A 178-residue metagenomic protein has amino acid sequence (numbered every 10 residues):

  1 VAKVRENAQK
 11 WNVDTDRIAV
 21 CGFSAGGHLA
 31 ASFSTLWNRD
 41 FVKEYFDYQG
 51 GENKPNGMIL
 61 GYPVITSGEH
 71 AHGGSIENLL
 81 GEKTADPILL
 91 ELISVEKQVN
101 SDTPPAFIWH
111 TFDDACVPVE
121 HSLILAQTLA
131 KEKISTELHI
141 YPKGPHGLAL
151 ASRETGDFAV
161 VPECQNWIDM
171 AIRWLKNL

Functional and structural regions predicted by a protein language model:
A2-G73, L90: Primarily recognizes the serine-hydrolase "nucleophile elbow" in alpha/beta-hydrolase and SGNH/GDSL folds
I18, A106, T136: Hydrophobic anchor at the start of a short beta-strand that flanks the dinucleotide cofactor-binding loop
E44-Y48, K83-Q98, T103-P104: Active-site nucleophile elbow and catalytic-triad environment of alpha/beta-hydrolase enzymes
H72-N78, L150-T155: Short, flexible, mixed-charge acidic loops at enzyme active sites
D102, F107-H110, D114: Short beta-strand/loop motif that positions the catalytic acidic residue of the alpha/beta-hydrolase fold
W109, L123-L178: C-terminal catalytic histidine-bearing segment of alpha/beta-hydrolase fold enzymes
A115-I124: Conserved alpha/beta-hydrolase "acid-adjacent" motif
